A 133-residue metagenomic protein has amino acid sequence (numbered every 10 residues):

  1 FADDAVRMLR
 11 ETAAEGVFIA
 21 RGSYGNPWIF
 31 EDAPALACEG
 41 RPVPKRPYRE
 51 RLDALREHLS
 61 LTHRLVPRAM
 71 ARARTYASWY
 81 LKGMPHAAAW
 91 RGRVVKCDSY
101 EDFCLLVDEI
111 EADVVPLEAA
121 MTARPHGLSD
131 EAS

Functional and structural regions predicted by a protein language model:
F1-S133: Alpha/beta catalytic cores of nucleotide-metabolism and tRNA/nucleoside-modifying enzymes
